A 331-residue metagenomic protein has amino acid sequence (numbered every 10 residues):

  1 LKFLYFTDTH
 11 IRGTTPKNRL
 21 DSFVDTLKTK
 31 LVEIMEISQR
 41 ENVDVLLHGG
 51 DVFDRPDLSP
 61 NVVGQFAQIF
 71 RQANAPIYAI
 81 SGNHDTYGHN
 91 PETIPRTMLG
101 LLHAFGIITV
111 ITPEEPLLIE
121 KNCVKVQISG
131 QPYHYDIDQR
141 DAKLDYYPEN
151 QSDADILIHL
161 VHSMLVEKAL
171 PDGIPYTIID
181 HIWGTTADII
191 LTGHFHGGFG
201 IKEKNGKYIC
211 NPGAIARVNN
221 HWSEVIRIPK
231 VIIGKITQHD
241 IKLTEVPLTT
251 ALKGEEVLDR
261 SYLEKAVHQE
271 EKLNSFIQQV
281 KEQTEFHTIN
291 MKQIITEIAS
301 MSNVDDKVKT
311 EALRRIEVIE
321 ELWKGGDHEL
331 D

Functional and structural regions predicted by a protein language model:
L1-A67, P148-D153: N-terminal active-site segment of His-dependent metallophosphoesterases
L1-G13, K125-H134, L157-H162, I209-G213: Active-site-proximal beta-strand elements of phosphoester/diester hydrolases
Y5-T7, V45-D51, P76-N83, T109-E115 (+3 more regions): Active-site neighborhood of phospho(di)ester-bond hydrolases with catalytic His/Asp-centered motifs
H10-T14, D54-D57, N83-I94, E115-I119 (+4 more regions): Active-site environment of divalent metal-dependent phosphoester hydrolases
D85-Y87, P91-D180: Conserved catalytic scaffold of divalent metal-dependent phosphoesterases
P171-H239: Conserved beta-sheet core of the metallophosphoesterase superfamily
N211-F276: Binuclear metal-dependent phosphoesterase catalytic core
A251-D331: Non-catalytic terminal accessory segments
